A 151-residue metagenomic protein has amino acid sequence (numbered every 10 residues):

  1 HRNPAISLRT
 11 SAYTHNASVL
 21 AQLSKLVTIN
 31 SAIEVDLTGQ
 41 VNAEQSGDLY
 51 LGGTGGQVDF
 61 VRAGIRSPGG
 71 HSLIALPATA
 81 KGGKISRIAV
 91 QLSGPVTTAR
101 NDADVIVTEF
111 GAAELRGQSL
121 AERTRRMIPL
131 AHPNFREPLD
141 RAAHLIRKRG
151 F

Functional and structural regions predicted by a protein language model:
H1-F151: Conserved phosphate- and dinucleotide-binding cores of soluble alpha/beta proteins, encompassing both enzyme active
